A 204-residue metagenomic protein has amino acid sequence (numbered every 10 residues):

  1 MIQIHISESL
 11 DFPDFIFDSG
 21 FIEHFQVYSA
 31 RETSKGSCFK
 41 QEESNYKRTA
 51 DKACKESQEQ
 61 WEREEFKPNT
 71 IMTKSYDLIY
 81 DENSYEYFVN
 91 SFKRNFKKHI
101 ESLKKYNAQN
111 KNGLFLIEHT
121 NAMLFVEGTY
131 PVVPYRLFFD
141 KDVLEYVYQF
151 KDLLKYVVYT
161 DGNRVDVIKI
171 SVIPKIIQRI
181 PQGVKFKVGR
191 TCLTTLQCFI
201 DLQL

Functional and structural regions predicted by a protein language model:
M1-E8, F25-L204: Metal-dependent nuclease catalytic core centered on acidic motifs
D11: Aromatic-lined ligand-binding clefts that engage carbohydrates, nucleic acids, or primary amines
F15, G20-Q26: Conserved catalytic cores of phosphodiester-cleaving nucleases, focusing on short active-site segments
